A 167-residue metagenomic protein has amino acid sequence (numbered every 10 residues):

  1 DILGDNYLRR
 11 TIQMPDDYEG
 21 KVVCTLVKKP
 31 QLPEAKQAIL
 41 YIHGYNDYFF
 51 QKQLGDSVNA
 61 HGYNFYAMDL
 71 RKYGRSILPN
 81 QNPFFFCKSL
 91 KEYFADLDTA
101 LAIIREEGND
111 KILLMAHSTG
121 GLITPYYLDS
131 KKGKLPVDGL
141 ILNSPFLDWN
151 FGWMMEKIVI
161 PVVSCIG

Functional and structural regions predicted by a protein language model:
D1-P33: N-terminal cap/lid segment of alpha/beta-hydrolase-fold proteins
K29-Y73, P79: Short, surface-exposed "cap/lid" segments of acyl-processing enzymes
A35, G62, G108-D110, P136: Short loop/turn motifs at secondary-structure junctions
K36-L40, K111-L113, G139: Structural motif
S76-F86: Surface-exposed, active-site-proximal loop segments in enzymatic domains
F85-E107: Alpha/beta-hydrolase active-site loop
E106-S118: Alpha/beta-hydrolase fold nucleophile elbow
T119, I123-G167: Alpha/beta-hydrolase-fold enzymes
